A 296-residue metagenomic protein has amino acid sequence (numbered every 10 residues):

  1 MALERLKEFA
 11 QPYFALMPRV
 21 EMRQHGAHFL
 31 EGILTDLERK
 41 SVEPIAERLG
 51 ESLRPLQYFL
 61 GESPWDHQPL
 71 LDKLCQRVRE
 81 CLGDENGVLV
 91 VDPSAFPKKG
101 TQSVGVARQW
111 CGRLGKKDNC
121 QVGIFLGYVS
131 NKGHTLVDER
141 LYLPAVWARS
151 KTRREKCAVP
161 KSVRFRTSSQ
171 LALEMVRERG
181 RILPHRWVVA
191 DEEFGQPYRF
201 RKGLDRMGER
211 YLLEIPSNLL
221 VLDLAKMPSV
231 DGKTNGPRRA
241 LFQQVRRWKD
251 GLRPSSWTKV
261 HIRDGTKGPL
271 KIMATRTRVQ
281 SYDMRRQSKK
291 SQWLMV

Functional and structural regions predicted by a protein language model:
M1-P18: Basic, low-complexity segments
K7, K132-C157, K161, F165 (+1 more regions): An anionic, glycine-rich sequence signature occurring as long contiguous blocks
P18-H25, R113-N119: Structural motif
P18-M22, H28, G32-T101, F200 (+3 more regions): Electropositive nucleic-acid engagement tracts
H28, D72, Q121-I124, Q170-R177: Short, contiguous clusters of charged residues that form electrostatic/catalytic patches at enzyme active sites, used
L37, L70, D118, E192-Q196 (+1 more regions): Short, glycine/acidic-rich beta->alpha junctions
E62-A145, T277-S291, V296: Active-site-proximal, Lys/Arg-enriched surface segment that forms a nucleic-acid-binding/basic interface patch
R153-G232: Domain-level cores of phosphate- or acyl-group-handling catalytic modules
